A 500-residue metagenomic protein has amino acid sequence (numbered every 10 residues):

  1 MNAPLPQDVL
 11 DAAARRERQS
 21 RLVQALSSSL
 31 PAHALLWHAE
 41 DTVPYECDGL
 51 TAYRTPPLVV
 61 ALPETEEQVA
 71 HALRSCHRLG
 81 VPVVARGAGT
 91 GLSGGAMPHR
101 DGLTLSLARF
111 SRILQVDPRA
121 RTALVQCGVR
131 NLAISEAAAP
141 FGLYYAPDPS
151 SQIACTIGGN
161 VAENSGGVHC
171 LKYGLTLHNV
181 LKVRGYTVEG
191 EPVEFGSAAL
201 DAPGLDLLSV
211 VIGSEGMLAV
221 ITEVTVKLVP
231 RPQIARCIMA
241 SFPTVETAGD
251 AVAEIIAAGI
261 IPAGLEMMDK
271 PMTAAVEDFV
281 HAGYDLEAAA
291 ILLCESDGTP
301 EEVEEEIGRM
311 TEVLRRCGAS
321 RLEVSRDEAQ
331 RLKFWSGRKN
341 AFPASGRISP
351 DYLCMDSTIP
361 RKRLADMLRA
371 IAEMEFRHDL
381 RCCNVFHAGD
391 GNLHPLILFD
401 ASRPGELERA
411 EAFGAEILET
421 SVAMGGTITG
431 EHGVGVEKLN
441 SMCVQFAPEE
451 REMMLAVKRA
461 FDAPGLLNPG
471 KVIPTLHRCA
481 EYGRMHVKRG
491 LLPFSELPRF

Functional and structural regions predicted by a protein language model:
M1-R74, G91-R121, S150, K270-H281 (+4 more regions): N-terminal flexible segment immediately upstream of the FAD-binding catalytic core in FAD-dependent oxidoreductases
P31-A32, V422-V434, K458-I473: Alpha-helix capping/hinge segments and adjacent helical runs
L36-C47, V226-P230, R236-F413, T420 (+1 more regions): C-terminal substrate-recognition/cap domain of FAD-linked oxidoreductases
S93-S111, A139-L143, G166-L177, V224-P230 (+3 more regions): A glycine- and small-aliphatic-rich helix-loop capping segment at beta-alpha/alpha-beta transitions that lines
R112-E266, L467, G483-R489, F494-F500: FAD-binding subdomain of flavoenzyme oxidoreductases
E191, N440-F500: Activity-critical C-terminal alpha-helical subdomain
